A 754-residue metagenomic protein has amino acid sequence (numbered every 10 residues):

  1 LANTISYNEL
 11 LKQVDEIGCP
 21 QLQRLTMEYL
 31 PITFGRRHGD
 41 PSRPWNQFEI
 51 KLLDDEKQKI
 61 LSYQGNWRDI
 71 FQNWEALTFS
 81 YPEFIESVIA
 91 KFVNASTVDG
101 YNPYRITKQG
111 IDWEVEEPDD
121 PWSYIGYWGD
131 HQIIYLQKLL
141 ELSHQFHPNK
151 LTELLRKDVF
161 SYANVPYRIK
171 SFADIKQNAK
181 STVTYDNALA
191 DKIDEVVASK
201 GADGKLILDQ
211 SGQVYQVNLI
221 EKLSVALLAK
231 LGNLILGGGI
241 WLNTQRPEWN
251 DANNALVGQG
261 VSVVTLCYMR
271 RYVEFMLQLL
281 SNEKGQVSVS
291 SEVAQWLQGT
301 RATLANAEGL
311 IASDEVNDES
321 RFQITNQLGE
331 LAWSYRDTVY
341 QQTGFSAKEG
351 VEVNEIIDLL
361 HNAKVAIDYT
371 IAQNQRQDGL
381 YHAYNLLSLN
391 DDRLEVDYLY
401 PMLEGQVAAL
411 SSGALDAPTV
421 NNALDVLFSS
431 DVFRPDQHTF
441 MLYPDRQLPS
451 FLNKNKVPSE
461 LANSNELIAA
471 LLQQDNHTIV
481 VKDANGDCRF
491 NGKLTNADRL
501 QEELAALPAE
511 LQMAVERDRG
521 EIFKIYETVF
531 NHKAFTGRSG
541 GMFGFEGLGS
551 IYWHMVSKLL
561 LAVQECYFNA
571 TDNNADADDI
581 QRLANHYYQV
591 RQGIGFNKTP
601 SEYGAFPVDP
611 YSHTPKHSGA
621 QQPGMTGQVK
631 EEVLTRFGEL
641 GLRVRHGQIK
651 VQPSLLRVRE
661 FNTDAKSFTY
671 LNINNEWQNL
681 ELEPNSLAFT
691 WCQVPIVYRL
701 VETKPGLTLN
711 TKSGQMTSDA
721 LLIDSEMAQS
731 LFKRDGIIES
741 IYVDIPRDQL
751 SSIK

Functional and structural regions predicted by a protein language model:
L1-K754: Acidic, mature catalytic/reactive cores of soluble proteins
